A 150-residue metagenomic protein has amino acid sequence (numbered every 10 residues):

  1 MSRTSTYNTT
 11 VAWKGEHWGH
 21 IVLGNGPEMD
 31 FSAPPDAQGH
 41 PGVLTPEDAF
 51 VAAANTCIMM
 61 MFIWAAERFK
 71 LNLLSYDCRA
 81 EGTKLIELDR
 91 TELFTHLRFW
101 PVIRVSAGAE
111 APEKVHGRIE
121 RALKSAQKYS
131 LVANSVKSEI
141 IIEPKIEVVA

Functional and structural regions predicted by a protein language model:
M1-A52, M60-A150: Extended beta-strand/beta-hairpin segments
